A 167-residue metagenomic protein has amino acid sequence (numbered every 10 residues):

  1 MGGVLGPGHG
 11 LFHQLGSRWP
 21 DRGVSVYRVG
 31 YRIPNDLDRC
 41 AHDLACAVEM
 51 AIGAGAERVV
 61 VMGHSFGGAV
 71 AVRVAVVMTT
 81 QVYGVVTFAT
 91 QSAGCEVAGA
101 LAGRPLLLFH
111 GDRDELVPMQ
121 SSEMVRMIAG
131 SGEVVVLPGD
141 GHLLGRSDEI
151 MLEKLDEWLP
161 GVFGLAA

Functional and structural regions predicted by a protein language model:
M1-V24, R28-G30: Short, surface-exposed "cap/lid" segments of acyl-processing enzymes
L11, N35-A54, R73: Alpha/beta-hydrolase active-site loop
G63-A71: Gly/Ala-rich beta-loop-alpha elbow adjacent to hydrolase catalytic centers
L101-A102, L107-H110, D114: Short beta-strand/loop motif that positions the catalytic acidic residue of the alpha/beta-hydrolase fold
D112-V117, H142-L143: Acidic catalytic loop of the alpha/beta-hydrolase fold
P118-M127: Short alpha-helix in the alpha/beta-hydrolase fold that links the catalytic acid
M127-L143: Catalytic histidine neighborhood in serine/cysteine hydrolases with alpha/beta-hydrolase-type architecture
G145-L159: Post-His helix in hydrolase/transferase enzymes
